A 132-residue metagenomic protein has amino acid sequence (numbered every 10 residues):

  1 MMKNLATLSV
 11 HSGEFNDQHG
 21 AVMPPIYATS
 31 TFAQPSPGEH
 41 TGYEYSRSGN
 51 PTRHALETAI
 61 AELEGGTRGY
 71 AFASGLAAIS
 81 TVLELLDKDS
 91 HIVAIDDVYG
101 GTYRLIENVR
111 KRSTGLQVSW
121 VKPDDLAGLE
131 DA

Functional and structural regions predicted by a protein language model:
M1-I26: Short conserved active-site loop signatures built around small residues
Q18-A21, A61-L63, L85, A132: Solvent-exposed alpha-helices and their adjacent loops that cap or buttress functional pockets in soluble metabolic
T31-S80, E84-L85, G101-V109: Conserved N-terminal alpha-helix of the aminotransferase class I/II PLP-enzyme fold
G65-G66, H91, G128-D131: Well-ordered alpha/beta subsegment
T67-G69, S90-H91, Q117-V118: Short active-site oxyanion
A73-S74, D97, D124: Short beta->alpha linker loops
L85-T102, V121: Conserved PLP-anchoring active-site segment centered on the Schiff-base-forming lysine
E107-A132: PLP-dependent aminotransferase-class I/II
